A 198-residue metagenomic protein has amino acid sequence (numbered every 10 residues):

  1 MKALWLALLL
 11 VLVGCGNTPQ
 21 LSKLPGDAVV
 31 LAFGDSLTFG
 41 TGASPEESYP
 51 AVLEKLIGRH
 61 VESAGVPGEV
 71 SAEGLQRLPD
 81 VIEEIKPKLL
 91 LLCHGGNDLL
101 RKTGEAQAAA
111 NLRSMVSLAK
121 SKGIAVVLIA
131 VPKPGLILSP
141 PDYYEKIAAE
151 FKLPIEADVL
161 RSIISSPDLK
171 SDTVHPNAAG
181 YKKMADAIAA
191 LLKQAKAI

Functional and structural regions predicted by a protein language model:
M1-A7: Sec-dependent signal peptide recognition, specifically the positively charged N-region followed immediately by
K2, G40, V61, G65 (+3 more regions): A general structural-boundary detector
V11-G14: C-terminal motif of bacterial Sec signal peptides marking the signal peptidase cleavage site
G16-V70, R77-K86: Serine-esterase "nucleophile elbow" of acetyl-processing enzymes
L24, V52-L56, Q76-I198: Alpha-helical cap/lid subdomain in secreted, periplasmic, or secretory-pathway luminal O-acyl-processing enzymes
G40-A43, E69-A72, T103, P134-I137: Acidic-and-aromatic substrate-binding clefts and catalytic sites of carbohydrate-active enzymes
